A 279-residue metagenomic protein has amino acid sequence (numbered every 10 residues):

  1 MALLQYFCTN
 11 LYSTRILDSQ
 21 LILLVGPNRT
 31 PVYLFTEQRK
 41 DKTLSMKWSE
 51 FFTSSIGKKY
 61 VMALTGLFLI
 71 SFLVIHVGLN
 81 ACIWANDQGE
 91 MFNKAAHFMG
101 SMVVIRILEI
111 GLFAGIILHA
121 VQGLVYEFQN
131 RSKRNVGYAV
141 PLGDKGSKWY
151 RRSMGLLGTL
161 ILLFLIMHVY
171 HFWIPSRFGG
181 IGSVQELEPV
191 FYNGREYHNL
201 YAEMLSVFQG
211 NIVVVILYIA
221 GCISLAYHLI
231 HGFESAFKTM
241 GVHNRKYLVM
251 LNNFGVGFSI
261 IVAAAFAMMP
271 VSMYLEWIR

Functional and structural regions predicted by a protein language model:
A2-Q5, R15, G26, L156: Compositionally biased low-complexity segments, especially N-terminal hydrophobic helices that form the hydrophobic
F35, D41-R279: Membrane-embedded alpha-helical bundles that constitute the cytochrome b-like, heme-associated redox core of multi-pass
